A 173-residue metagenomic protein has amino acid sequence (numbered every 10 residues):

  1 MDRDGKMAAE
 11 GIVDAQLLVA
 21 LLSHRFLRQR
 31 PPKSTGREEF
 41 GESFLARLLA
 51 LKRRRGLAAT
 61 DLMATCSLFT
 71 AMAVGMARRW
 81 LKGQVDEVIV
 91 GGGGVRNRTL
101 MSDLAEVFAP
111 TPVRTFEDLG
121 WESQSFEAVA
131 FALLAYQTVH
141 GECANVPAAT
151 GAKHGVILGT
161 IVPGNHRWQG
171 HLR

Functional and structural regions predicted by a protein language model:
D2, A8, K33, V88-V90 (+4 more regions): Generic detector of intrinsically disordered, low-complexity, polar/charged segments
D2-E87, R98-T111: A contiguous, well-structured pocket-lining segment that forms one wall/lid of small-molecule binding clefts in soluble
E10-A20, R96-R98, G151-R167: Short, mixed-charge aromatic SLiMs
A64, L68, E117-R167: Glycine-rich phosphate-binding/hydrolytic loop that grips phosphoryl groups
D86-V95, D118: A short beta-alpha structural unit
N97-L100, E122-Q124: Short active-site-adjacent structural elements
P112-F116: Conserved RecA-like helicase motor-core motifs
Q169-R173: Long, Lys/Arg- and hydrophobic-enriched amphipathic alpha-helices
